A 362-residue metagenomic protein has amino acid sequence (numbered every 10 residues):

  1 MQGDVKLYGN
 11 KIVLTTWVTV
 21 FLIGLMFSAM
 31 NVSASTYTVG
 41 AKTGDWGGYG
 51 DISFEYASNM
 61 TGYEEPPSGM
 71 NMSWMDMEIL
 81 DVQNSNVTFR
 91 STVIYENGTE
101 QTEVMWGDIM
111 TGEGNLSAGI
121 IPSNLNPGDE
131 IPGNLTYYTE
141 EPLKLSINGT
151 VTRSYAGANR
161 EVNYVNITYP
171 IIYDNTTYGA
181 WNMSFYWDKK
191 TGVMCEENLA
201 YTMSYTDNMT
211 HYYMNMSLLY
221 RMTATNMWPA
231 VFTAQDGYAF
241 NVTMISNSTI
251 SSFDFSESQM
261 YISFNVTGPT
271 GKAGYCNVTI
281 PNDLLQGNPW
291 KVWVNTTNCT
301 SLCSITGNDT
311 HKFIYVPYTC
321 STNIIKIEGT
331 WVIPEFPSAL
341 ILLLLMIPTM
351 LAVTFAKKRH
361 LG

Functional and structural regions predicted by a protein language model:
M1-Y49, G192, V292, C320 (+1 more regions): Secretory targeting signatures
S33-E100, G133-T233: Acidic, serine/threonine-rich low-complexity disordered tracts
S53, V93, G107-D108, Y201 (+2 more regions): A generic structural motif
E100-S123: Intrinsically disordered, low-complexity, charged/polar segments
A230-T267: Self-processing/autoproteolytic domain segments and adjacent N-terminal interaction modules in large, modular
T249, F255-S256, V316-K326: Extracellular interaction modules
T267-N288: Surface-exposed beta-strand/loop patches in extracellular or lumenal glycoproteins
P289-W290, V294-Y318: Extracellular/luminal ectodomains and secreted, surface-exposed scaffolds of diverse proteins
